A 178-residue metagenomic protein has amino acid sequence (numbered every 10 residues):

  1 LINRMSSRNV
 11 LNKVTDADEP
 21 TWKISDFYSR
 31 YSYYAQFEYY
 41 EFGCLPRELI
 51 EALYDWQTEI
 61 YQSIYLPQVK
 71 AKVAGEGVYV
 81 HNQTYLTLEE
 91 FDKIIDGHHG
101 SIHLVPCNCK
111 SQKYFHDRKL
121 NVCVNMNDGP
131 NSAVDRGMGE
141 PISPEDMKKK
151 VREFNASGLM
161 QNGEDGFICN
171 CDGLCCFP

Functional and structural regions predicted by a protein language model:
R4-S6, W22: A short glycine/small-residue-enriched secondary-structure motif
S6-A17: A short, conserved structural fragment
V14, K23-S25, V105: Beta-strand residues in well-ordered beta-sheet regions across diverse protein folds
T15-E19, E164-G166: Short Gly/Ser/Thr- and Asp/Glu-enriched loop/turn motifs at secondary-structure junctions
D18-I60: Short, amphipathic alpha-helical interaction segments positioned at domain boundaries
L53-P178: Catalytic cores of enzyme domains
